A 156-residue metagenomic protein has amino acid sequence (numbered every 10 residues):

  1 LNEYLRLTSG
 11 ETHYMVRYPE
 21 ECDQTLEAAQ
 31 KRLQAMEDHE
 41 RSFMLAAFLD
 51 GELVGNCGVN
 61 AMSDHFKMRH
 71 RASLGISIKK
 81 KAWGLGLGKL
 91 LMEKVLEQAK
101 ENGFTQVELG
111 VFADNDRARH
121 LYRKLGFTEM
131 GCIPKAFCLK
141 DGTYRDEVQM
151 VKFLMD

Functional and structural regions predicted by a protein language model:
L1-Q24: Short amphipathic alpha-helix that is part of the acyltransferase structural core
S9, E21-K81, M92-E93, F153-M155: Acetyl-CoA-dependent GNAT
G88, M92, D114-A118, K135-K140: Short glycine/proline-centered loop/turn elements that form peptide/ligand docking sites
M92, A99-G110: Conserved GNAT acetyl-CoA-binding A-motif
E108-V111, R123, T128-T143: Conserved catalytic-core motifs of GNAT/GCN5-like acyltransferases
D141-D156: Terminal substrate-recognition subdomain of acyl/acetyltransferases
